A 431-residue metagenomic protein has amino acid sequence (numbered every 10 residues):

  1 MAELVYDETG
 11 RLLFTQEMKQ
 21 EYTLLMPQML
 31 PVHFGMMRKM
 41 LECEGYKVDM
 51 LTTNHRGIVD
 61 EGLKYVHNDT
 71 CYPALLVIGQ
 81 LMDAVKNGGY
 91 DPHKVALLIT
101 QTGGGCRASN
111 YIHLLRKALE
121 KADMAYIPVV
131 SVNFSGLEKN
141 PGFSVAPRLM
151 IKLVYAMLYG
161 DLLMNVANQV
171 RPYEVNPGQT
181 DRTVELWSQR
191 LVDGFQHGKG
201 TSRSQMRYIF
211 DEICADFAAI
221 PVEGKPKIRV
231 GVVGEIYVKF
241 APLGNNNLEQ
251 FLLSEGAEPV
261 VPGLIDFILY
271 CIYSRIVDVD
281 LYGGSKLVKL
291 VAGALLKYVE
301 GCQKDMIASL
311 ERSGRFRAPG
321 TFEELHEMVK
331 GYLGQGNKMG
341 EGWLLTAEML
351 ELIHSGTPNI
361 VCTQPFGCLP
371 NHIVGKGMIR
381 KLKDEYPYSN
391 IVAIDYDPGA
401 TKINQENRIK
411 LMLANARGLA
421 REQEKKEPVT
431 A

Functional and structural regions predicted by a protein language model:
M1-A431: An N-terminal assembly and electron-transfer interface module characteristic of large anaerobic redox and radical
